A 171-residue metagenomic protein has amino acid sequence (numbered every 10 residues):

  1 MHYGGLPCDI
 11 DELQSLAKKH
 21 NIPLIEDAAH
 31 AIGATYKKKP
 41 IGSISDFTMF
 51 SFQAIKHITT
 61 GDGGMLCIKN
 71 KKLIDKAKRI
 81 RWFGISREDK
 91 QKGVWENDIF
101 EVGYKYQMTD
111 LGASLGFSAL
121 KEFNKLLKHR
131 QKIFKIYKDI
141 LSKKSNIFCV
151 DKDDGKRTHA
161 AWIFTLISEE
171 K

Functional and structural regions predicted by a protein language model:
M1, L6-S15, K19, T35 (+1 more regions): PLP-dependent aminotransferase class I/II
M1-T60, M65-K72: Active-site phosphate-binding strand-loop segment of PLP-dependent enzymes
